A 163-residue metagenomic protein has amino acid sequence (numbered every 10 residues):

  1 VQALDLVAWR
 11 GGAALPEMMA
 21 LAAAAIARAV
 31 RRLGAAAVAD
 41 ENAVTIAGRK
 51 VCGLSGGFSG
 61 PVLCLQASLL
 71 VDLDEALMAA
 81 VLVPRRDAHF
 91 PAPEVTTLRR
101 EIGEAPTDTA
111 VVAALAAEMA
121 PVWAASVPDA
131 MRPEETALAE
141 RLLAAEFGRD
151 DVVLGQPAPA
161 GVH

Functional and structural regions predicted by a protein language model:
V1-G11: A glycine-rich, hydrophobic loop/mini-helix early in the fold
W9-V38, K50, G57-H163: Long, positively charged amphipathic alpha-helical accessory segments at protein N-termini or as interdomain linkers
I46-A47: Structural motif
